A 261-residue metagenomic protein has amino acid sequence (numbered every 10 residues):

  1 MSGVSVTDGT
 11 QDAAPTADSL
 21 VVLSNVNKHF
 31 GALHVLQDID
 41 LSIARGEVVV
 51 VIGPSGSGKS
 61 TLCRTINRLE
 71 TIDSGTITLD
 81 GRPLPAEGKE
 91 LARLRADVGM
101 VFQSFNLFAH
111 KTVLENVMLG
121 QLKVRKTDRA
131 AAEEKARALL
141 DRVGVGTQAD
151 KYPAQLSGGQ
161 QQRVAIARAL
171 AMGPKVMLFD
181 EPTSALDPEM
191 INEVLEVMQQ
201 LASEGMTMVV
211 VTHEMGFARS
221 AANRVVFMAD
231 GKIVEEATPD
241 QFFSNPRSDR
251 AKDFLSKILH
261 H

Functional and structural regions predicted by a protein language model:
M1-N27, H261: ABC-family P-loop ATPase nucleotide-binding domain
S2-S5, A229, E236, D240-H261: C-terminal boundary and immediately downstream tail of ABC-type ATPase nucleotide-binding domains
T16-P239: ABC family nucleotide-binding domain
